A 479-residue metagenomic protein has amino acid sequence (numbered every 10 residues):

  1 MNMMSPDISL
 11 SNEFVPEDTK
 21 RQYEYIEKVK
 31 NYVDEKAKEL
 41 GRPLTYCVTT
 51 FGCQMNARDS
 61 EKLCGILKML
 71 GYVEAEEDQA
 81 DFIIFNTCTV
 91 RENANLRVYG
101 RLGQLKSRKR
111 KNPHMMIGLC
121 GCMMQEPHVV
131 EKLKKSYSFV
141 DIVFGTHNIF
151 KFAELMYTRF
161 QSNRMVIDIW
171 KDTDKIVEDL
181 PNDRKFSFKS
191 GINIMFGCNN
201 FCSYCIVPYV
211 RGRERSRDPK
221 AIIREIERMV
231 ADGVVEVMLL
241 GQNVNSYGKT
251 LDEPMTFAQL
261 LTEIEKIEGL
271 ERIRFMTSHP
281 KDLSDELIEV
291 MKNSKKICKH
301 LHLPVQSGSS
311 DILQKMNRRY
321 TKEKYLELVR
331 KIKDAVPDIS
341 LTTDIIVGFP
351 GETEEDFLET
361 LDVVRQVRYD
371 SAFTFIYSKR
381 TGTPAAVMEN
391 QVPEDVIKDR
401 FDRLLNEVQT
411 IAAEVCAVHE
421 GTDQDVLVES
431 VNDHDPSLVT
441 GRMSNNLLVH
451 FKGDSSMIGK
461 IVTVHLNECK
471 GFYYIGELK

Functional and structural regions predicted by a protein language model:
M1-Y247, E286, L301, E323-D334 (+4 more regions): Proteins enriched for Cys/Gly/acidic motifs involved in redox and nucleic-acid/cofactor modification
C53, G248-G269, M316-R319, K379-T410: Radical SAM enzyme [4Fe-4S]-AdoMet core and its adjacent flexible, acidic and glycine-rich loops/tails across
H114-L119, E126-H128, A231-E354, R365: Conserved SAM/AdoMet-binding glycine-rich loop
C120, K315, A372, F451-K452: Thr-Gly-centered strand-to-loop micro-motif
F150, N200, N245, K281 (+3 more regions): Glycine-centered loop/turn positions within well-structured domains that cap or flank conserved ligand/cofactor-binding
K185-F188, C198-N200, I297, S307 (+5 more regions): Short flexible coil/turn linkers enriched for glycine and charged/polar residues that connect secondary-structure
C202, I222, L239, F275 (+7 more regions): Conserved, mostly hydrophobic/aromatic
V387-K479: Terminal RNA-binding accessory module
